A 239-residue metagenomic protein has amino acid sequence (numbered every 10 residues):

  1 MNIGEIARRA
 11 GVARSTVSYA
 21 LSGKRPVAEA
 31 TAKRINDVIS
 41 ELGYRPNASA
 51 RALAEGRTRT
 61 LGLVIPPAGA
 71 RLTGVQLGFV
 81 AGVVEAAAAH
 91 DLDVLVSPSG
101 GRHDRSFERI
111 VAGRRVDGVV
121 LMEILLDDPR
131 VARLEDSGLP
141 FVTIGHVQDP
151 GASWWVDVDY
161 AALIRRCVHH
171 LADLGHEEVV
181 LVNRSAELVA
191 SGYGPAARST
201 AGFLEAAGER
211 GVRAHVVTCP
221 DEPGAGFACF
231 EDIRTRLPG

Functional and structural regions predicted by a protein language model:
M1-R59: N-terminal helix-turn-helix DNA-binding module of bacterial transcription factors
A13, R59, D117, H176-E178 (+1 more regions): Short acidic/polar active-site loop segments enriched in Thr and Asp
T16-Y19, G56-G69, E177-L188: Short beta-strand segments enriched in small/hydrophobic residues
K33, D37, Y44-E108, G118 (+2 more regions): Amphipathic helical "hinge" segments at domain boundaries
P46-N47, H103-R105, D127-D128, R165 (+1 more regions): Structural motif corresponding to alpha-helix initiation and N-cap regions
A50, F107-E108, V131, V168 (+1 more regions): Short hydrophobic/charged patches on amphipathic alpha-helices used for structural packing and interfaces
A86-A89, D136-T143, V147-G239: Bacterial carbohydrate/catabolite-sensing allosteric modules
R105-D159: Short beta-strand-centered segments that line the small-molecule binding cleft or hinge of alpha/beta clamshell
